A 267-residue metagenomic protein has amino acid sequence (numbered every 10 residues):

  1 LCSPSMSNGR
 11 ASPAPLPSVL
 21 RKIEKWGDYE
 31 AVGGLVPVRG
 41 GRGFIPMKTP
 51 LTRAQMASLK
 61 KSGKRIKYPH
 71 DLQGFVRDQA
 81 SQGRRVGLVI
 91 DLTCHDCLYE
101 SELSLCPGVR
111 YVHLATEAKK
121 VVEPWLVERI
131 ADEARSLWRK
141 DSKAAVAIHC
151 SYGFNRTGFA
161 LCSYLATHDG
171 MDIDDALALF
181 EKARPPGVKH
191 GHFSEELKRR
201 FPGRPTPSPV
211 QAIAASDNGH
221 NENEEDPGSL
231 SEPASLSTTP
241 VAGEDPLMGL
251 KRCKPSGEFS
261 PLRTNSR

Functional and structural regions predicted by a protein language model:
G9-A11, L250-P255, T264-S266: Intrinsically disordered, low-complexity regulatory segments of nuclear proteins
V19-A147, A166-F201, P205: Cysteine-based protein phosphatase catalytic domain of the PTP/DSP
A144-S163: A phosphate-binding catalytic loop at a beta-strand-loop-alpha-helix junction that coordinates phosphoryl groups
F201-D217: Intrinsically disordered, low-complexity regulatory segments enriched in Ser/Pro/Gln/Gly
F259-P261: Extended non-globular C-terminal regions
